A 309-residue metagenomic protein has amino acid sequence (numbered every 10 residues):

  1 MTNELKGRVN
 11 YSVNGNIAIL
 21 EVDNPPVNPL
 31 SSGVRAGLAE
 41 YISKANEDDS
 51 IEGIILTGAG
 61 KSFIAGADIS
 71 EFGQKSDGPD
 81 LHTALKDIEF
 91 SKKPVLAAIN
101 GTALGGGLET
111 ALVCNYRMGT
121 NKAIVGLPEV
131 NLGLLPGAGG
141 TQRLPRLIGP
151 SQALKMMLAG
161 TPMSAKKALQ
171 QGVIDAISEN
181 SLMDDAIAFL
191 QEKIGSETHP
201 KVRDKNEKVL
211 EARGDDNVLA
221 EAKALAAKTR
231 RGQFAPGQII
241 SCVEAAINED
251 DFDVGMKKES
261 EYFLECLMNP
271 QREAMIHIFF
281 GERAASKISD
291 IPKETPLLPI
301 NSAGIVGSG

Functional and structural regions predicted by a protein language model:
M1-T57, P79, T83-K86: Conserved CoA-thioester-binding segment of acyl-CoA-metabolizing enzymes
T2-E21, A65, E109, V113 (+3 more regions): Amphipathic alpha-helical segments at domain termini/boundaries
T57-D87, A103, N131-L134: Glycine- (often His-adjacent) and acidic-residue-rich active-site loop that binds/positions the CoA thioester
I88-L132, P136, G307: Glycine-rich beta-to-alpha active-site loop
T141-S151: Hydrophobic, secondary-structure "cap" segments at the distal end of domains
P296, N301-G309: Glycine-rich adenosine-cofactor-binding loop
